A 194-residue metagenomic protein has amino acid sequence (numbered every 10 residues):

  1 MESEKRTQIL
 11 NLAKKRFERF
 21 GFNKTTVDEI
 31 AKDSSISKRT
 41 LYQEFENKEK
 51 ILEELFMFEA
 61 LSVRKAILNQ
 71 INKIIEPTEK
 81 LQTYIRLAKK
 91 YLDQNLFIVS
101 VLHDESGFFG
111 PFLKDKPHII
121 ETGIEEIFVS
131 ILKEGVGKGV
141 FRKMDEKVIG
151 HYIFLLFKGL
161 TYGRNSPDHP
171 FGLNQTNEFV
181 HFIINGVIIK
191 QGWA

Functional and structural regions predicted by a protein language model:
M1-E4, Q191-A194: N-terminal intrinsically disordered/low-complexity leader segments
E2, L52, F56, A60 (+5 more regions): Amphipathic, non-transmembrane alpha-helical scaffold segments
K5-A13, I30, L55-E59, V63 (+1 more regions): Generic hydrophobic, amphipathic alpha-helix propensity
Q8, R16-K50, E54: Helix-turn-helix
L12-R16, Y91: Short amphipathic alpha-helical elements of helix-turn-helix/winged-helix folds
E54, L68-Q94, G150-I153, G192: Hydrophobic alpha-helical connector segments
K89-V129, G137: Short secondary-structure transition hinges
S100-H103, V136-H181, G192-A194: Hydrophobic/aromatic-rich alpha-helical bundle segments in the mid-to-C-terminal region
